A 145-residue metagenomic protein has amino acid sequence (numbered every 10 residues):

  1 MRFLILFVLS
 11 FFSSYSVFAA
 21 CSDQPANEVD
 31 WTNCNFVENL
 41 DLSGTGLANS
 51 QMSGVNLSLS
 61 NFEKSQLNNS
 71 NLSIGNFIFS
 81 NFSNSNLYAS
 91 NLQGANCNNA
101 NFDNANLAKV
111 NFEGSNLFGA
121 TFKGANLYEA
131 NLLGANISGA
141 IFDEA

Functional and structural regions predicted by a protein language model:
M1-L4: Positively charged n-region of N-terminal signal peptides that target proteins for export
L6-S10: Sec-dependent N-terminal signal peptides
S13-S16: N-terminal signal peptide c-region/cleavage motif recognized by signal peptidases
A19-A145: Tandem repeat scaffolds
